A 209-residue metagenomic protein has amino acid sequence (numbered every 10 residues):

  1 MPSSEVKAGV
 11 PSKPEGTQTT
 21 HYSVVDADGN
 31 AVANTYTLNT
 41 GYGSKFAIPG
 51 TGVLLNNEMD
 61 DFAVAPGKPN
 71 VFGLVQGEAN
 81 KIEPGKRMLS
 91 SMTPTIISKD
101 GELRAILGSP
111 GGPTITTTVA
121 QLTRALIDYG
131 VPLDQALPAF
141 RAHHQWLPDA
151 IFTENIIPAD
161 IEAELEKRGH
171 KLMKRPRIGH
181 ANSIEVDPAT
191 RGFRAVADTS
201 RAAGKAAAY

Functional and structural regions predicted by a protein language model:
M1-G16, D26-D28, D61, K81-S91 (+3 more regions): C-terminal catalytic domains of large/alpha subunits in multi-subunit enzymes
M1-L38, A47-T51, E58-M59, A65-P69 (+1 more regions): Internal maturation/activation junctions in enzymes
S23, T35-A47, P94, S109-T116: Glycine-rich phosphate/pyrophosphate-binding beta-alpha loops
L38, Y42, T51, E78 (+2 more regions): Glycine-rich, flexible loop/turn motifs
L38-F62, K68-V71, P113, L122-L126 (+2 more regions): Active/binding-pocket-proximal capping segment
V119: Catalytic core segments in nucleotide and nucleic-acid processing enzymes
